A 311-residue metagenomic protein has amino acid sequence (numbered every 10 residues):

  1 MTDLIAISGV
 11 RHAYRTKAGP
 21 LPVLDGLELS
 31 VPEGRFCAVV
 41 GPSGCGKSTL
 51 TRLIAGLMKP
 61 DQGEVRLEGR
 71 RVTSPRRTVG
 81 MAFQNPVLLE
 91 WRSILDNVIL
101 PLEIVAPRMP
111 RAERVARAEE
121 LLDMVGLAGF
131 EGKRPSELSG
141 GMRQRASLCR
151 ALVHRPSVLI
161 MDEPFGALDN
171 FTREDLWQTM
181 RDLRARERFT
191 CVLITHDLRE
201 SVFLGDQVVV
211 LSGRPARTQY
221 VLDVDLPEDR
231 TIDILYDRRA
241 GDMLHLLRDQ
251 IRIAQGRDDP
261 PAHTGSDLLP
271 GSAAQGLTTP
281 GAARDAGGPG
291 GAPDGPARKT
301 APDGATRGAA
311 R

Functional and structural regions predicted by a protein language model:
M1-L4, A13-G26: A short, flexible loop at the N-terminus of ABC-type nucleotide-binding domains that lies
V40-P42: The feature captures the beta-strand-to-loop junction immediately N-terminal to the Walker
A55: Helix-to-loop junction immediately C-terminal to a conserved catalytic motif
G63-P75: Conserved ABC transporter NBD signature motif
L95-V105, V115, E119, D223: Short helical segment in ABC ATPase nucleotide-binding domains corresponding to the A-loop/adjacent helical element
A106, R111-F130, D182: Conserved ABC ATPase "signature" region
K133-S136, H154: Conserved signature/switch motifs of ABC ATPase nucleotide-binding domains
L159-D162: Catalytic Walker B motif of ABC-type/P-loop ATPase nucleotide-binding domains
